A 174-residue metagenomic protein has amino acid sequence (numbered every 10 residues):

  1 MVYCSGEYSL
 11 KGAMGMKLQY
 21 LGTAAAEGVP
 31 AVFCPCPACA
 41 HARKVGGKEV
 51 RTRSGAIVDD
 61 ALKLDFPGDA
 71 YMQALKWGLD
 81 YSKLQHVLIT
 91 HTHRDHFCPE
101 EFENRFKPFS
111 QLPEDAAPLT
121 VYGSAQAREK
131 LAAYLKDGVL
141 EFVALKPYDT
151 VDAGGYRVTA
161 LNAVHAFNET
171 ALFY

Functional and structural regions predicted by a protein language model:
Y3-G15: Short, Lys/Arg-enriched N-terminal segments with co-localized hydrophobic residues within the first ~10-30 amino acids
M14-L79, A144-Y174: Core dinuclear metal-dependent hydrolase active-site scaffold
A61, F66-T120: Active-site metal-binding motif and surrounding structural segment of the metallo-beta-lactamase
S82-L88, V139-P147: Short hydrophobic/aromatic-enriched beta-strand-loop microsegments
H93-F97, R128-K130, A166-N168: Active-site environment of divalent metal-dependent phosphoester hydrolases
A117-P118, K136-E141, G154-Y156: A short helix-to-beta-strand connector/capping loop
G123-A125, N162: Short, structured patches in soluble enzyme cores that scaffold and shape functional sites
A125-L135: A short, active-site helix/loop in glycosyltransferases that binds the activated sugar's phosphate group
